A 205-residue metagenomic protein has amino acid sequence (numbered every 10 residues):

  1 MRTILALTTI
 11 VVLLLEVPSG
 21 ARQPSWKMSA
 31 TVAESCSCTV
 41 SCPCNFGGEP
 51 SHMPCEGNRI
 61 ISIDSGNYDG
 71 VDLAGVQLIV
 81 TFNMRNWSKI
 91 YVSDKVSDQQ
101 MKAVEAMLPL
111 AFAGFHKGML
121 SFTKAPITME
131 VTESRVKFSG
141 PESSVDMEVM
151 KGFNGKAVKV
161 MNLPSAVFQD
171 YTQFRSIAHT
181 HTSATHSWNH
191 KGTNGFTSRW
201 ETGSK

Functional and structural regions predicted by a protein language model:
M1-I4: Positively charged n-region of N-terminal signal peptides that target proteins for export
A6-E16: Bacterial N-terminal signal peptides
E16-V17, K191: Compositionally biased, low-complexity repeat tracts
V17-Q23: Sec/Tat signal peptide C-region and signal peptidase I cleavage site
Q23-K205: Beta-strand-enriched cores of mature, soluble protein domains
